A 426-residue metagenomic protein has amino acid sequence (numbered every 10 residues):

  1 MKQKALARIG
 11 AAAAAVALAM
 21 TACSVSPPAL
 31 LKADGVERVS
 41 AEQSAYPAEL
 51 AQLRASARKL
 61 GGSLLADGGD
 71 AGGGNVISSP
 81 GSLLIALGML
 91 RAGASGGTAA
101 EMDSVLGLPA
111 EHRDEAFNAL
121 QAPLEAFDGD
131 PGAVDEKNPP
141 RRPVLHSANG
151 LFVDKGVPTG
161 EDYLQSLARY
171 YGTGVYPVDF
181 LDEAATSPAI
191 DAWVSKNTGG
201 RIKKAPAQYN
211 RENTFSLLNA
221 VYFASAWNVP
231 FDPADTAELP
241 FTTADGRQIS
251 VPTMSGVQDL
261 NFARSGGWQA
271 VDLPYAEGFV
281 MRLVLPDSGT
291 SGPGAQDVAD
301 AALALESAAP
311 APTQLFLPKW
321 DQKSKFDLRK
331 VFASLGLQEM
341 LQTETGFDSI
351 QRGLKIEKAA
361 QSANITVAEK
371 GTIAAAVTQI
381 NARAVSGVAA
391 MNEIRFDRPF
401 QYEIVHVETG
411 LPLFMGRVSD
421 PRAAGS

Functional and structural regions predicted by a protein language model:
K2-D179: Detector for small/aliphatic-rich hydrophobic stretches
I85, G150-F152, V280-L283, E403 (+1 more regions): Structural recognition of the beta-strand scaffold that forms the well-ordered cores of secreted hydrolase catalytic
T98-M102, T290-P293, S324-D327, A375 (+2 more regions): Extracytoplasmic/secreted cell-surface and envelope-processing proteins
Q121-F279, P310-S386: Non-catalytic, conformational "gating/processing" segments within enzyme and secreted inhibitor domains
P286-A309: Internal alpha/beta scaffold segment
K358-S426: C-terminal soluble interaction/assembly domains
